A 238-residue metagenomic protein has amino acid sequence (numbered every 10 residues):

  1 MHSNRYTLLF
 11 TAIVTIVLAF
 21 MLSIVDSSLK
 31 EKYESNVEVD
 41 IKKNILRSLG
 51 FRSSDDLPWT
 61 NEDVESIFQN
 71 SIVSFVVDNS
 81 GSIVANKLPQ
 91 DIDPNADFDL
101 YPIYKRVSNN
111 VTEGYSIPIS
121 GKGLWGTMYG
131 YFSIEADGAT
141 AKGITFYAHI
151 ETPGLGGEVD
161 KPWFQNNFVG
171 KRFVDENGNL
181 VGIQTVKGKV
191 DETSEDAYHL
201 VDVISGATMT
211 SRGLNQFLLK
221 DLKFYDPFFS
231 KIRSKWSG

Functional and structural regions predicted by a protein language model:
H2-G238: Flexible, solvent-exposed loop/hinge segments and secondary-structure transition points
